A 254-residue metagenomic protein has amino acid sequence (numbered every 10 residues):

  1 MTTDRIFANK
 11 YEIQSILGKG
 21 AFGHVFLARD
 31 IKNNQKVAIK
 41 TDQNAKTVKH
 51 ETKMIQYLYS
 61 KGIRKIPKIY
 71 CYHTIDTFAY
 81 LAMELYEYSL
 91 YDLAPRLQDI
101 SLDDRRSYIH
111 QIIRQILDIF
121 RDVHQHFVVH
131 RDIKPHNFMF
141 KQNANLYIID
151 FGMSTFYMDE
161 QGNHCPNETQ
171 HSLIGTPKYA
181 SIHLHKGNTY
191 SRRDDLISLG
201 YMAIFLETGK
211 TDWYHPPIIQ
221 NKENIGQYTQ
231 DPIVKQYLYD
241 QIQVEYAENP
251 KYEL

Functional and structural regions predicted by a protein language model:
H24: Conserved N-lobe ATP-binding subsite of Hanks-type protein kinase domains, especially the beta3 VAIK lysine
D30-H50: ATP-binding glycine-rich loop module of kinase domains
K68-A79, E87: Short beta-strand micro-motifs within the conserved protein kinase catalytic domain, predominantly in the N-lobe
Y86-L97: Structural motif in protein kinase domains
I112-I113: Activation segment signature within eukaryotic-like protein kinase domains
H124-K141: Catalytic-loop of the protein kinase fold
K141-I174: Activation segment/activation loop of eukaryotic-type protein kinase catalytic domains
L184-Q243: Conserved C-lobe activation region of Hanks-type protein kinase-like domains
